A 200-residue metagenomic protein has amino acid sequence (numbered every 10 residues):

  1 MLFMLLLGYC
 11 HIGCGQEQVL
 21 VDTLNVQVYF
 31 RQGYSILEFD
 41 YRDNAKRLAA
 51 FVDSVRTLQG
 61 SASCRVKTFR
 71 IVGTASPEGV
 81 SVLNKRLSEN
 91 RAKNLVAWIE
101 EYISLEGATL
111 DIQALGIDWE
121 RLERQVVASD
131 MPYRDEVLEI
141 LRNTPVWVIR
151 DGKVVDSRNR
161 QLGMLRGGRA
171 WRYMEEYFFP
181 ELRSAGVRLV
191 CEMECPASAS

Functional and structural regions predicted by a protein language model:
M1-T23: Bacterial Sec-dependent N-terminal signal peptides
L7-C14, A50-S54, N94-V96, R166-W171: Short amphipathic alpha-helical surface micro-motifs
I12, N84-K85, S200: Composition- and surface-driven signal marking solvent-exposed, interaction-prone regions in large proteins
Q18-R42, K46, L58, R65-K67 (+1 more regions): Periplasmic OmpA/Pal-like peptidoglycan-binding modules at the C-termini of bacterial envelope proteins
Q27, L48-R56, N84, E89-V96 (+1 more regions): Extracytoplasmic/secreted envelope proteins and their assembly/folding machinery, especially bacterial periplasmic
V28-F30, V72-P77, L87, L95 (+2 more regions): Long, contiguous hydrophobic alpha-helical segments, chiefly transmembrane helices and signal peptides
S61-A92, I99, L110-L122: Short, surface-exposed beta-strand segments enriched in small/polar/acidic residues
